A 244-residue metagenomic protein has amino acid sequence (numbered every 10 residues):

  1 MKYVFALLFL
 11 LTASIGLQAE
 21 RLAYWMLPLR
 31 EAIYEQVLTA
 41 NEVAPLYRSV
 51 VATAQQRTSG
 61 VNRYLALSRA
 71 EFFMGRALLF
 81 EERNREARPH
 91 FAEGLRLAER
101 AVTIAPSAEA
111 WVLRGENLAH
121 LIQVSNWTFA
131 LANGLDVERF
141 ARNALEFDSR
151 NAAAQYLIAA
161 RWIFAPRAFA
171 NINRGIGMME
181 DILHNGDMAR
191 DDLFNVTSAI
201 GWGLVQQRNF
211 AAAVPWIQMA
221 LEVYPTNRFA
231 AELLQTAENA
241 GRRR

Functional and structural regions predicted by a protein language model:
G16-A77, E81: N-terminal leader/linker segments that initiate helical-solenoid repeat arrays
R21, G60-N62, L67, E86-A87 (+4 more regions): Residues that mark the junctions of alpha-helical repeat units in TPR/alpha-solenoid scaffolds
Q36-V37, F73-R83, G115, H120-F129 (+3 more regions): Short coil/turn linking the two alpha-helices of tandem helical-hairpin repeats
T58, A105-P106, S149, D187 (+1 more regions): Short coil turns that delineate tetratricopeptide repeat
